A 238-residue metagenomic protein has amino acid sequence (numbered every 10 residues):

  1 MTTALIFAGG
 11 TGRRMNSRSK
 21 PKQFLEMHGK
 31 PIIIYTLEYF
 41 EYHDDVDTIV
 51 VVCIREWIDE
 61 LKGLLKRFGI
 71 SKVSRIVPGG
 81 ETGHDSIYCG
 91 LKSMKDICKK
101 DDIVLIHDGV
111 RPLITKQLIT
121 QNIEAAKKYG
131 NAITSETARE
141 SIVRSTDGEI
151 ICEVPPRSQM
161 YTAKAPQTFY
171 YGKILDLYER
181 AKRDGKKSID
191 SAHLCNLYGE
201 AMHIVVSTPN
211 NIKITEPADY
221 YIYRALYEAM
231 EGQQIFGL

Functional and structural regions predicted by a protein language model:
T2-D59: N-terminal glycine-rich phosphate-binding loop and ensuing alpha1 helix
I6, I33, G90, D108 (+3 more regions): Residue-level signal for inorganic ion chemistry
M15, F40, L61-L65, N122 (+2 more regions): Hydrophobic packing residues within well-ordered alpha-helices of enzyme cores
E26, L113, T168, K213-I214: Short aromatic/basic micro-patch
I34-D101, K182-D184: Conserved N-terminal catalytic core of the sugar/cofactor nucleotidyltransferase
C98-V110: Short beta-strand-to-loop acidic/aromatic patch adjacent to the donor-nucleotide binding site
L113-V205, L238: Conserved core of the sugar-phosphate nucleotidyltransferase
N211-L238: Hydrophobic helical membrane-anchoring modules
